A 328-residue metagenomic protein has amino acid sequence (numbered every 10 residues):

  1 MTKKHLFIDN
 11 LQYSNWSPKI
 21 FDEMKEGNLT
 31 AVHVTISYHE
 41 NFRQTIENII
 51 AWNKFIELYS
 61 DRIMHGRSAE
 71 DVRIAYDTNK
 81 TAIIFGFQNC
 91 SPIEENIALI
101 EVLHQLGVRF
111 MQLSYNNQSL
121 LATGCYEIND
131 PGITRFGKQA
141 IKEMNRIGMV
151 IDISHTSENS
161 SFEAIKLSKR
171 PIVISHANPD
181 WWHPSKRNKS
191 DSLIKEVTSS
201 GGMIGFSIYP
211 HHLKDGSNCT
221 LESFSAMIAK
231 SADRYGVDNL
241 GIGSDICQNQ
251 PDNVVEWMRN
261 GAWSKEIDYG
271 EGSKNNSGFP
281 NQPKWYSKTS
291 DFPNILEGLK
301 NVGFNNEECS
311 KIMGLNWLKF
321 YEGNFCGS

Functional and structural regions predicted by a protein language model:
M1-D130, P184-S328: N-terminal hydrophobic targeting/anchoring segments and the immediately downstream early-domain regions of hydrolases
S91-E94, Q105-N188: Divalent metal-binding pocket/active-site signature
